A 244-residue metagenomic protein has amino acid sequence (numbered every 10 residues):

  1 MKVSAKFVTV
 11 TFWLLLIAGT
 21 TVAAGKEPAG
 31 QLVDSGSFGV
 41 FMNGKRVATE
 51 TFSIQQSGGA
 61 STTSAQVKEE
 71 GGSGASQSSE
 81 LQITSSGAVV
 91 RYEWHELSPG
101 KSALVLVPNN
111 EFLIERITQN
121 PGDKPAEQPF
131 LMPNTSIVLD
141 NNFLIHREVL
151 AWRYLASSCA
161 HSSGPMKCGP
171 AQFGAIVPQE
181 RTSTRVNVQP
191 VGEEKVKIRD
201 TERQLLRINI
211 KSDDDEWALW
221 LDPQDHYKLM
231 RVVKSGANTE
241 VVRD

Functional and structural regions predicted by a protein language model:
M1-T11: Bacterial N-terminal signal peptides that target proteins for export
K6, G19-G25: Intrinsic disorder/low-complexity segments
T9-G19: Bacterial N-terminal signal peptides
A24-N120, P125, L155-D244: Acidic, serine/threonine-rich low-complexity disordered tracts
T118-N141: Acidic/charged, solvent-exposed loop-and-adjacent secondary-structure segments enriched in E/D, K/R, S/T, and G/P
P133-C168: Short, structured interface segments that constitute the first stable element of a domain
